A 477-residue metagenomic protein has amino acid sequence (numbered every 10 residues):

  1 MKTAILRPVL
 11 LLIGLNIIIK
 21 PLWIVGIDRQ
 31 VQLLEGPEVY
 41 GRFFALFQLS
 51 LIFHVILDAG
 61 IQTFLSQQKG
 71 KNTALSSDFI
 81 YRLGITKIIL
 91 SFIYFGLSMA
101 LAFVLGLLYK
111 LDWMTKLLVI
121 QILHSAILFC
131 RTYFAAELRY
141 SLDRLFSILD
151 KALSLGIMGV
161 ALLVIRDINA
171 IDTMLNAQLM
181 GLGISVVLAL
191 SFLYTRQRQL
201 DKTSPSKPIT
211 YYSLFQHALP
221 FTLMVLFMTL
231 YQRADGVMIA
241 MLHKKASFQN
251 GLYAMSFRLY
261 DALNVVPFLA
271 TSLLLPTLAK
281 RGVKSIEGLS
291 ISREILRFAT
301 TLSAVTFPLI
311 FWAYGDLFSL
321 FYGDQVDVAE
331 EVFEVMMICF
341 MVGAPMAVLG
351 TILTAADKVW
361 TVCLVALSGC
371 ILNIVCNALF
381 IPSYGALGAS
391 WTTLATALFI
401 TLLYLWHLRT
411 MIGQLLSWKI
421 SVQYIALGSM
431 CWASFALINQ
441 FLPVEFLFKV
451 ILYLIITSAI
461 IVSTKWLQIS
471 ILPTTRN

Functional and structural regions predicted by a protein language model:
A4-Q62, F95-M99, I120-Q121, L155 (+2 more regions): Signature of the first transmembrane helix
P8-I24, D150, M174-L193, K207-A279 (+2 more regions): Transmembrane helical elements of multi-pass membrane transporters/channels
I18, L22, F103-V104, L163 (+2 more regions): Transmembrane alpha-helical segments of multi-pass transport proteins
I18, L57-D58, Y81-K110, V160-L163 (+5 more regions): Alpha-helical transmembrane segments of multi-pass membrane transport and lipid-handling proteins
I24, D28-R29, V55-A74, Y260-L296 (+1 more regions): Helix-loop junctions and terminal segments of transmembrane helices in multi-pass membrane transport/translocation
Q32-V39, L111-T115, L138-L145, A152-V187 (+4 more regions): Membrane-interface helix-loop junctions in multi-pass transport and translocation proteins
Q68, S125-L149, M337-S368, T410: Membrane-interface junctions at transmembrane-helix termini in multi-pass inner-membrane proteins
K87-L226, R233: Hydrophobic transmembrane helix module of multi-pass membrane transport proteins
